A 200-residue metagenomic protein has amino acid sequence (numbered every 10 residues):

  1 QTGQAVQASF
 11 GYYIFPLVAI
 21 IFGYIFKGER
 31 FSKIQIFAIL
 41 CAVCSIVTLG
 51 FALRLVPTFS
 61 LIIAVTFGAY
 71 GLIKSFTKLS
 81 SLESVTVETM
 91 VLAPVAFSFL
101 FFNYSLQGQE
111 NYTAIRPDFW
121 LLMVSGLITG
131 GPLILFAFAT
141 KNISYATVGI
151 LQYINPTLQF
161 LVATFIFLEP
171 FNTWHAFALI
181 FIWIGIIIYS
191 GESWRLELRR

Functional and structural regions predicted by a protein language model:
Q1, I14-I34, T157-A176: C-terminal transmembrane-helix exit sites in multi-pass transporters
S9-I14, S81-V91, G130-F165: Helix-helix packing/entry segments at the starts of transmembrane helices
P16-I21, G68, F97, G126 (+3 more regions): Hydrophobic/small/kink-forming positions within alpha-helical transmembrane segments of polytopic membrane proteins
I34-G50, I63, W174-S193: Hydrophobic transmembrane alpha-helices of multi-pass small-molecule transport proteins
A42-L55, A93-P117, T164-L168, Y189-S193: Membrane-interface helix-cap regions at the ends of transmembrane helices in multi-pass membrane proteins
G50-G108, R200: Transmembrane alpha-helical segments that form core, pore/gating elements of small-molecule transporters/exporters
I62-A69, I73, L106-T147, I187-I188: Hydrophobic alpha-helical transmembrane segments of multi-pass membrane transport proteins, especially secondary
Y153, T157-R200: C-terminal-most transmembrane helix of multi-pass membrane proteins
